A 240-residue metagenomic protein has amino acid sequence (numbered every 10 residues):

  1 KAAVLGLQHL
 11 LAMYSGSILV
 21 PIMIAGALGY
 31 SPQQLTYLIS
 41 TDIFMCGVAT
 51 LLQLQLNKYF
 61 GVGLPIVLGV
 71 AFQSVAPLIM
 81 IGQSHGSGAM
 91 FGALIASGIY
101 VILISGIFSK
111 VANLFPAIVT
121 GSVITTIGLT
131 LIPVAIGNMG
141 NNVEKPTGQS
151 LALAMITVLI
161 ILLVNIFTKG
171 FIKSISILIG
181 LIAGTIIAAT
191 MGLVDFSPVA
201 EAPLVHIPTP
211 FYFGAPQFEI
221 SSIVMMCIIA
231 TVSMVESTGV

Functional and structural regions predicted by a protein language model:
K1-D42, K173-G239: Helix-loop-helix hairpins and the membrane-proximal interhelical loops of multi-pass alpha-helical transport proteins
A2-L5, H9-V20, T41-V119, I124 (+1 more regions): Helix-loop-helix junctions within the multi-pass membrane cores of secondary transporters/permeases
G26, P32, F60, S74-A76 (+8 more regions): Residues in flexible loops and secondary-structure boundaries
G29, M45, Q53, T157-L159 (+1 more regions): A short linear-motif detector with a strong N-terminal bias
T36-L52, G148, A152, I156: A short, flexible low-complexity segment enriched in Lys/Arg and Gly/Pro that occurs in N-terminal basic tails
V48, L163, A230-M234: Hydrophobic transmembrane alpha-helical segments of multi-pass transport and channel proteins
A71-L78, Y100-I104, T130-L131, S150-V158 (+3 more regions): Alpha-helical membrane-embedding segments and immediately adjacent membrane-interface amphipathic helices
I81-S197: Membrane-embedded alpha-helical modules
